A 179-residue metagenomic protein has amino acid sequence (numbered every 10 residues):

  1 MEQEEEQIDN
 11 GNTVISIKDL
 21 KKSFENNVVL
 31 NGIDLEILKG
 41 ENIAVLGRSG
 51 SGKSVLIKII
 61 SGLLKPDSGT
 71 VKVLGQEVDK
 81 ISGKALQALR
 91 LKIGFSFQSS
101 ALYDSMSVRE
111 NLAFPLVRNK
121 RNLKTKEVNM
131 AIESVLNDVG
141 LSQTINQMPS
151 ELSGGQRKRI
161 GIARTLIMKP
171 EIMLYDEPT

Functional and structural regions predicted by a protein language model:
L46-R48: The feature captures the beta-strand-to-loop junction immediately N-terminal to the Walker
S61: Helix-to-loop junction immediately C-terminal to a conserved catalytic motif
G69-E77: Conserved ABC transporter NBD signature motif
S105-F114: Short coil-to-helix segment of the ABC ATPase nucleotide-binding domain corresponding to the Q-loop/switch region
M148-L152, Q156: Conserved ABC ATPase signature
I162: Hydrophobic anchor residue at the start of the ABC signature
I167-E171, E177: A short, proline-enriched helix->beta-strand linker immediately N-terminal to the Walker B motif in ABC-type P-loop
